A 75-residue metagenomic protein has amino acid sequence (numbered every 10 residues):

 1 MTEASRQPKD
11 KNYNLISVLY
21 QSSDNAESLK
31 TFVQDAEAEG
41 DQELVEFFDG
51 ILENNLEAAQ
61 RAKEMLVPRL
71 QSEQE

Functional and structural regions predicted by a protein language model:
M1-E75: Iron-associated oxidoreductase/ferritin-like identity signal
